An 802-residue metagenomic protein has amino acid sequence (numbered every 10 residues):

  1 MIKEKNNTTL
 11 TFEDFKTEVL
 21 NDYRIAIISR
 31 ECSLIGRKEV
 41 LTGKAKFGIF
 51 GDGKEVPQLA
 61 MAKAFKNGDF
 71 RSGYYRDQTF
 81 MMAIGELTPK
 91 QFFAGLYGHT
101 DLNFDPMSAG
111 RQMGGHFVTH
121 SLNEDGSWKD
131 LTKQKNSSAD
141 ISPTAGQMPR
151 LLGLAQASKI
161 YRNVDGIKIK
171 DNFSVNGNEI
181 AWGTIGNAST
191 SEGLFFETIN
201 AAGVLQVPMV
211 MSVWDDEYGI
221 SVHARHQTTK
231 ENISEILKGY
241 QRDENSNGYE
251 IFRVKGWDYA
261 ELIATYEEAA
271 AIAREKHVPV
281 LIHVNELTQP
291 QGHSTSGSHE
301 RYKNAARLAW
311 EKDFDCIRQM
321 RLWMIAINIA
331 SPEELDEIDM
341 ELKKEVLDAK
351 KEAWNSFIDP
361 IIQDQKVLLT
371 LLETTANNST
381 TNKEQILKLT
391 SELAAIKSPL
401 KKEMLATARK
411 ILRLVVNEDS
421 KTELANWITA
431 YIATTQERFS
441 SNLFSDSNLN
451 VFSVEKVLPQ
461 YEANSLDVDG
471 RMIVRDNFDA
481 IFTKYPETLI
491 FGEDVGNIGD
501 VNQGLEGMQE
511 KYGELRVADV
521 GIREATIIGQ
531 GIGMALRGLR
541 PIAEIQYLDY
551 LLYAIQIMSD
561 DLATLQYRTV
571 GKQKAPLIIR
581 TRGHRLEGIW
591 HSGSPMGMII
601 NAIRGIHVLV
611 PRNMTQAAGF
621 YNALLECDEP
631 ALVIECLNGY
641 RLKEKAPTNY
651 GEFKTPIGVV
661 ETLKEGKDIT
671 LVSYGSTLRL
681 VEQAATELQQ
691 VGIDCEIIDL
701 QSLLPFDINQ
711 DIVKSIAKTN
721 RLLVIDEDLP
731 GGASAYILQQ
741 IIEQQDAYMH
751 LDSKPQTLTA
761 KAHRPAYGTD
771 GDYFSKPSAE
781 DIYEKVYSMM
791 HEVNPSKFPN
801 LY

Functional and structural regions predicted by a protein language model:
M1-K46, N67, Y75, D446-E455 (+1 more regions): Cofactor-/ligand-binding subdomain signature composed of acidic, glycine-rich, tryptophan-containing flexible loops
E31-S212, E217-G219, H223-Q241, S246 (+4 more regions): Cofactor-binding active-site loop characterized by glycine-rich and histidine/acidic residues
E55-L59, N136-G219, E231, V254-E275 (+5 more regions): Thiamine diphosphate
G68-S72, K135, M148-P149, E179-G183 (+14 more regions): Structural motif
W128-S138, G146, T422-P459, R604-V608 (+1 more regions): Helix-enriched interaction subdomains in cytosolic or periplasmic regions, typified by TIR/SEFIR signaling/NADase cores
M209-M404, L637-Y802: Thiamine diphosphate
K383-Q530, A535-R537, D549: Non-catalytic terminal/interface segments that mediate subunit docking, oligomerization, and allosteric communication
Q573, G583-E587, H591, M596 (+3 more regions): Active-site phosphate/pyrophosphate-binding segments
